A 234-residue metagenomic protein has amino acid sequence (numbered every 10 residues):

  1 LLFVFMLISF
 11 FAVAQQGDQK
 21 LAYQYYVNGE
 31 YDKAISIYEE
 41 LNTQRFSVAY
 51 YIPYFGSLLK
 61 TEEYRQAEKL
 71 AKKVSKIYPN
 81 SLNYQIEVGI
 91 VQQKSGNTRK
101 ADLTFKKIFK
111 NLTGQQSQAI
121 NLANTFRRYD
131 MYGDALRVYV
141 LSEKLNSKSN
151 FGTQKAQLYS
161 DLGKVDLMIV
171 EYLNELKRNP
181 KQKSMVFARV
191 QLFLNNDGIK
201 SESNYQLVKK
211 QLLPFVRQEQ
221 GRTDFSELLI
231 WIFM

Functional and structural regions predicted by a protein language model:
A12-K69, P79-N83, L103, A188 (+2 more regions): N-terminal leader/linker segments that initiate helical-solenoid repeat arrays
R45-F46, P79, T113, N146-S147 (+2 more regions): Short coil turns that delineate tetratricopeptide repeat
Y50-Y51, Y84, Q118, F151-G152 (+2 more regions): TPR alpha-solenoid repeat register
P53-Y54, E87, N121, Q154 (+2 more regions): Canonical tetratricopeptide repeat
